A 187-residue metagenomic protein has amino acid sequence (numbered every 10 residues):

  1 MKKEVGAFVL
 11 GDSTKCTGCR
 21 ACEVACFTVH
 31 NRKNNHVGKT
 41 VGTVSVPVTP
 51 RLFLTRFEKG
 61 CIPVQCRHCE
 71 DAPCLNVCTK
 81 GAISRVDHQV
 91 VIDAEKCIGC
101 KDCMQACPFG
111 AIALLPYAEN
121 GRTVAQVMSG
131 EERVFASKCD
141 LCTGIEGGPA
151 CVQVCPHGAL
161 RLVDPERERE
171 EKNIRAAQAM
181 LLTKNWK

Functional and structural regions predicted by a protein language model:
M1-V5, R32-N76, K96-K187: Flanking helices and flexible, charged tails adjoining ferredoxin-like Fe-S electron-transfer domains in multi-subunit
G6-C16, C61: Immediate flanking context of iron-sulfur cluster ligation sites
S13, K80, A94: Aromatic-flanked redox-active Cys/Sec active sites in thiol-based oxidoreductases, especially the WC-centered
E23-V24, V29, R56: A positional/architectural concept
F27, T79, P108: A short local structural element in Rossmann-fold oxidoreductases
V46, K80-S84: Active-site-adjacent scaffolding segments
S84-I92, I98-C100: Mid-length scaffold segments of soluble, non-membrane domains
